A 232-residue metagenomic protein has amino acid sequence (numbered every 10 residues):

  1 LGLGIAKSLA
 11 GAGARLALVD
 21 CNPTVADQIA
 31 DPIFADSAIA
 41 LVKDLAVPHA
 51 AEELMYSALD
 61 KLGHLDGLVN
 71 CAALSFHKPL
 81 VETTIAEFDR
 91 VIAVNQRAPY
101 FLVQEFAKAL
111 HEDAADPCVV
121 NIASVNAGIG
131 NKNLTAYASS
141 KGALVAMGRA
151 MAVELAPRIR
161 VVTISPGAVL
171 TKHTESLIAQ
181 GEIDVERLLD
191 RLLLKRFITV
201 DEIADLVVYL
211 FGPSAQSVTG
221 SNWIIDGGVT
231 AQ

Functional and structural regions predicted by a protein language model:
L1-L16: Canonical Rossmann dinucleotide-binding motif of NAD(H)/NADP(H)-dependent dehydrogenases/reductases, specifically
V69, A156-R160, V218-G220: Short, small/polar-rich loop/turn modules that mediate ligand/substrate recognition or access, typified
P79-L80, E87-D89, L188: Substrate-binding pocket helix/loop in short-chain dehydrogenase/reductase
V103, S140, G148: Active-site helix of classical SDR
K108, A152-P157, Q216: Alpha-helical segment proximal to the catalytic Tyr-Lys
S124: Residue(s) in the substrate-gating loop at a strand-loop-helix junction that position the organic substrate next
I129, V208, T219-Q232: Short C-terminal tail/terminal secondary-structure segment of NAD(P)H-dependent dehydrogenase/reductase domains
